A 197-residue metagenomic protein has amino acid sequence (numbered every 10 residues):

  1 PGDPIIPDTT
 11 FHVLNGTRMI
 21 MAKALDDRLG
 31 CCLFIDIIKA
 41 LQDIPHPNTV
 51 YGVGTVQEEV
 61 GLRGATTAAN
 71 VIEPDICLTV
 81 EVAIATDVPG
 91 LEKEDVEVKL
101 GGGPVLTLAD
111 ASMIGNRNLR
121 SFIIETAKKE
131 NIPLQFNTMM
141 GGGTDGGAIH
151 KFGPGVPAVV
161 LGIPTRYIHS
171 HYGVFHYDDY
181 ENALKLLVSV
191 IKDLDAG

Functional and structural regions predicted by a protein language model:
P1-A24: Residues forming anionic-ligand binding surfaces in small-molecule and nucleic-acid pockets of primarily soluble enzymes
F11, G54-G61, V82-I84, T165-Y167: Acidic, glycine-rich active-site loops and adjacent beta-strand->loop/helix elements that engage anionic groups
G16-E59, A183-V190: Alpha-helical metal-binding/catalytic segments enriched in His/Glu/Asp
K39-D43, N70-I72, H150-G155: Alpha-helix C-terminal capping segments
L62-T66, D87-E92, G147-A148, H171-Y172: Short, well-ordered secondary-structure micro-motifs
A68-V88: A glycine-rich helix N-cap at a beta->alpha junction
P74, L91-L106: Active-site loop ensemble at the mouth of alpha/beta enzyme cores that anchors a bound cofactor
K99-G101, V105-L184, V190-D195: Active-site-adjacent substrate-binding region of metalloamidase/peptidase-like peptide-processing proteins
